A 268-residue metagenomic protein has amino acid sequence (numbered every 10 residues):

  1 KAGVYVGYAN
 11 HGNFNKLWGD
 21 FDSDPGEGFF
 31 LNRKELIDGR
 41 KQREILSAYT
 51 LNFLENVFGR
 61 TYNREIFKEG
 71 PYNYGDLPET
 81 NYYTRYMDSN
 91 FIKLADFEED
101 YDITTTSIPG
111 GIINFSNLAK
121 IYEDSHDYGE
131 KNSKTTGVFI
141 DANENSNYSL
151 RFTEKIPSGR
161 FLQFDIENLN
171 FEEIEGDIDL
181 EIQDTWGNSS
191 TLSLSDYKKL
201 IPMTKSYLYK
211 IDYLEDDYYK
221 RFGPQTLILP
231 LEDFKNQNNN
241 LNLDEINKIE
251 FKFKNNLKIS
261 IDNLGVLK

Functional and structural regions predicted by a protein language model:
A2-Y5: Structural recognition of the beta-strand scaffold that forms the well-ordered cores of secreted hydrolase catalytic
G7-N13, L17-S149, P157-Q163, I259 (+1 more regions): Alpha/beta-hydrolase-fold serine-hydrolase catalytic core, especially in secreted/extracellular enzymes
E27, L31, T226-I228, L241: Residue-level signal for well-ordered alpha-helical segments
D38, T61, S193, N242-D244: Alpha-helix initiation/capping motif
F139-N238, E245, N255-K268: Extracellular ligand-binding interfaces
F251-F253: Conserved structural position at the C-terminal beta-strand of extracellular beta-sandwich adhesion modules
